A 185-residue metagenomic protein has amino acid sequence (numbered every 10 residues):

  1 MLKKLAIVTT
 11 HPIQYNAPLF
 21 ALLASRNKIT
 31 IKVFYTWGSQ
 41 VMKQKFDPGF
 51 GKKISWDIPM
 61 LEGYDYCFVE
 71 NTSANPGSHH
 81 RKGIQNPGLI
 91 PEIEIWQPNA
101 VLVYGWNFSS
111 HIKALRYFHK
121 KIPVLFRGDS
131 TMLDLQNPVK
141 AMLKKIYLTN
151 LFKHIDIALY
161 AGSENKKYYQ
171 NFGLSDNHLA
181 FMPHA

Functional and structural regions predicted by a protein language model:
M1-F68, I93-Q97, I122: N-terminal subdomain of nucleotide-sugar transferases
A6, F34, A100-L102, L115-L133 (+2 more regions): Active-site proximal beta-strand in glycosyltransferases
Q14-A17, S109-I112, K166-K167: Short, well-ordered alpha-helical microsegments
Y15-N16, T36, Y104, Y160-G162 (+1 more regions): Replace "coordinates the UDP/GDP/TDP-sugar" with "coordinates nucleotide-activated sugar donors
P48-K53, H119-K120, A141-K145, D176-N177: Short, hinge-like loop/turn segments at secondary-structure boundaries
M60-V103, F108-I112, R116, K120 (+1 more regions): An amphipathic, basic-hydrophobic alpha-helix
N107-S110, I122-M142, H154-I157: A short, histidine- and acid-enriched strand-loop-helix "catalytic/donor-clamping" loop that lines the nucleotide-sugar
K140-A141, L148-A185: Donor nucleotide-sugar binding/catalytic pocket of nucleotide-sugar-dependent glycosyltransferases
